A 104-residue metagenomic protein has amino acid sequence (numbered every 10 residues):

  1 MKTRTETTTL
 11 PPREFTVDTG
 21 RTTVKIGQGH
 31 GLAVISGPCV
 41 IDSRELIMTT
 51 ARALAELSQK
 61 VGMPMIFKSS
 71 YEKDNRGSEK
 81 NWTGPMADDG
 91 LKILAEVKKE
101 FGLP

Functional and structural regions predicted by a protein language model:
M1-V34: N-terminal amphipathic alpha-helix/helix-capping segment at the start of soluble metabolic enzymes
P12-T16, M65-D74: Glycine-rich, aromatic-flanked loop segments that form ligand/cofactor-binding clefts across common enzyme folds
T22, G29-G31, E45-L46, R76 (+1 more regions): Short capping/connector residues at structural and topological boundaries
K25-Q28, A55-G62, K98-E100: Acidic (Asp/Glu)-rich catalytic clusters
A33, C39, G77-K80: Short glycine- and Lys/Arg-enriched binding-loop motifs that mark or flank ligand-binding interfaces
A33-G37, M65-S69, L103: Hydrophobic faces of well-ordered beta-strands that scaffold small-molecule active sites in alpha/beta enzyme cores
V40-E56, P85-K92: Glycine-rich anion/phosphate-binding loops
S69-P104: N-terminal active-site wall of soluble small-molecule enzyme domains
